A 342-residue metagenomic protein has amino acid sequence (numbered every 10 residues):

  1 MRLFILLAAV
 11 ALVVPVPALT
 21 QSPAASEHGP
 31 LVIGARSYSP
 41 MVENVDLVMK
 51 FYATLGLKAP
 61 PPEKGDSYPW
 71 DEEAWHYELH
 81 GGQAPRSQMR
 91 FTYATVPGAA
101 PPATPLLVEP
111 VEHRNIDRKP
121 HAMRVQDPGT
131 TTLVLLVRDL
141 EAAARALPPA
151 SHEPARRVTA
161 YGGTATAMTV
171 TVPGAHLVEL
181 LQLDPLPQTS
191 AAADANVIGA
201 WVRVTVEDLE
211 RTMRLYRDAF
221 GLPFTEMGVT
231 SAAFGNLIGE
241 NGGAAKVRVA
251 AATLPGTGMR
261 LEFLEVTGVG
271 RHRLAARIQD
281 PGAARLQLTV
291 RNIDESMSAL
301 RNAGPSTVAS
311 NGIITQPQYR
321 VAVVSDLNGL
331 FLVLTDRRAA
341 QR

Functional and structural regions predicted by a protein language model:
F4-P15: Bacterial N-terminal signal peptides
V16-T20: Sec/Tat signal peptide C-region and signal peptidase I cleavage site
Q21-P30, P61-D66, Q83-A84, L106-E109 (+8 more regions): Vicinal oxygen chelate
G29-V42, L47-E109, D117, P149: An N-terminus-focused feature that recognizes amino-terminal "leader" regions
S39-V45, R203-D208, A232, V290-R291: Conserved beta-strand-loop-alpha-helix junction that forms the acyl-donor binding cleft
N44-A59, A143-P149, D208-F224, N302: Amphipathic alpha-helical segments
K119-Q126, L274, Q279, Q287 (+1 more regions): Long, charged/polar, surface-exposed segments that mediate recognition or autoinhibition
P128-T132, A200, A283-A284: Eukaryotic phosphotyrosine signaling hubs
